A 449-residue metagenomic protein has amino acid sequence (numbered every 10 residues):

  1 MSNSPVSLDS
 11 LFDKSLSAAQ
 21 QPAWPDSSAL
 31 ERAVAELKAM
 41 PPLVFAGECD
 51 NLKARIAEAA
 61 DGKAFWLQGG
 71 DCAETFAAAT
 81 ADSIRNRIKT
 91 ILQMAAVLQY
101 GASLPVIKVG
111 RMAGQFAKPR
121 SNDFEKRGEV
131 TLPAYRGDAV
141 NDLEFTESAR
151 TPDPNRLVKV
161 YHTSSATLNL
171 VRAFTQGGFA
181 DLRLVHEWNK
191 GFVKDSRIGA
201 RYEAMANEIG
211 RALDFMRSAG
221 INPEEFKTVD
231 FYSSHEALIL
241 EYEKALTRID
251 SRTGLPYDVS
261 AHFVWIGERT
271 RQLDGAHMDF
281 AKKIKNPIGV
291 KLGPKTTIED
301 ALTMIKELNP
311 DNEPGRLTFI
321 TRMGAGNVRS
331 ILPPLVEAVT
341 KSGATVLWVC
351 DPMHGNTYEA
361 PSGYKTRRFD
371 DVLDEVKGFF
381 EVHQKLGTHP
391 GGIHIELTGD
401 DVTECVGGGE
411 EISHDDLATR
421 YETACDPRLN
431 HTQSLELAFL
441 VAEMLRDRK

Functional and structural regions predicted by a protein language model:
S2-W66: N-terminal basic/disordered segments at the start of proteins
N51-K53, D274-H277, M304, P333-L335: Glycine-rich, charged/polar anion/phosphate-binding loops that engage phosphate groups from diverse ligands
I56-A59, V97-Q99, F280-A281, V382-L386: A general structural signal for short secondary-structure junctions and capping/turn motifs
G62-K63, W348-C350: Short coil-to-beta-strand
L67-C72, V109-M112, C350-M353, E396-T398: Short loop/turn segments at strand-loop or loop-helix junctions that form parts of catalytic or ligand-binding pockets
E74, A79-G324, R367, E375 (+2 more regions): Active-site-facing alpha/beta catalytic cores
A301-M304, P310, R316-W348, H354-T403: Non-transmembrane, aqueous-exposed alpha-helical and coiled segments at domain scale
G407-G408: C-terminal structured domain segments
